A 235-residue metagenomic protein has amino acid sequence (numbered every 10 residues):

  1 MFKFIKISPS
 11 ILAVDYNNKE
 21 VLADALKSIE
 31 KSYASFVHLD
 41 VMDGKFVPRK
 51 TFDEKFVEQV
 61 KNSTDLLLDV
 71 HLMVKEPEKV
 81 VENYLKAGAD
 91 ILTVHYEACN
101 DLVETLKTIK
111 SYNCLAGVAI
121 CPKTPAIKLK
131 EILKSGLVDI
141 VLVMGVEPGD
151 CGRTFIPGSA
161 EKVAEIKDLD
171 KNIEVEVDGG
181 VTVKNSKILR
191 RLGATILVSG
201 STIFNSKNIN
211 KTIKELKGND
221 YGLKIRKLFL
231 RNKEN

Functional and structural regions predicted by a protein language model:
M1-T93, E97-D101, T108-K110, C114-A116 (+7 more regions): Conserved N-terminal beta1-alpha1 strand-loop-helix module at the mouth
D43-G44, V146-D150: A short, flexible beta-alpha/helix-coil linker loop
A89, L192-A194: Conserved acetyl-CoA-binding loop of GNAT-fold acetyltransferases
H95, M144, G200: Conserved residues at the C-terminal ends of beta-strands
V181-L192: Acidic, divalent-metal-coordinating active-site segment for phosphoryl/phosphodiester hydrolysis, typified by short
A194-S199, F204-N205: Acidic, Mg2+-coordinating phosphoryl-transfer loop and its flanking beta/alpha structural elements, shared across
